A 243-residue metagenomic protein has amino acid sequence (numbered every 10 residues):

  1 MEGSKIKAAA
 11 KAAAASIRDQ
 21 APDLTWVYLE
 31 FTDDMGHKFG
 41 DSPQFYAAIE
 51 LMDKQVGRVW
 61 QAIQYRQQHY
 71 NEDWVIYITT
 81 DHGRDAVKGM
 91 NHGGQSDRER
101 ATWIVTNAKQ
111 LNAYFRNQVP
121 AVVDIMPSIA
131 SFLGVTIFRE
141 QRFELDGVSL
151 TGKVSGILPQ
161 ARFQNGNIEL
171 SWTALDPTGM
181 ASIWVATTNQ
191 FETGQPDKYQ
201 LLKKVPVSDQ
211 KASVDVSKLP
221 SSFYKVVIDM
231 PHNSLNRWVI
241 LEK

Functional and structural regions predicted by a protein language model:
M1-Q20, K211, S221-F223: Active-site-proximal alpha/beta segments of enzymes that process anionic O-linked groups
K11-K54, R58: Active-site His/acidic residue clusters
L51-G93, I129: Metal-dependent active-site segment of extracytoplasmic phospho-/sulfohydrolases and closely related
G93-T136: Substrate-binding rim/cap in mid-to-C-terminal beta-strand-loop elements of soluble/periplasmic
P120, L133-N167: Polar, surface-exposed loop/tail segments that function as active-site lids or cofactor/substrate-recognition elements
N167-P177: Aromatic/hydrophobic beta-strand junction motif of beta-rich domains
L175-Q195: Solvent-exposed loop/turn segments flanking beta-strands in beta-repeat/beta-sandwich domains
V214-D215, P220-V239: Short, aromatic- and glycine-rich surface loops/edge beta-strands on solvent-exposed regions
